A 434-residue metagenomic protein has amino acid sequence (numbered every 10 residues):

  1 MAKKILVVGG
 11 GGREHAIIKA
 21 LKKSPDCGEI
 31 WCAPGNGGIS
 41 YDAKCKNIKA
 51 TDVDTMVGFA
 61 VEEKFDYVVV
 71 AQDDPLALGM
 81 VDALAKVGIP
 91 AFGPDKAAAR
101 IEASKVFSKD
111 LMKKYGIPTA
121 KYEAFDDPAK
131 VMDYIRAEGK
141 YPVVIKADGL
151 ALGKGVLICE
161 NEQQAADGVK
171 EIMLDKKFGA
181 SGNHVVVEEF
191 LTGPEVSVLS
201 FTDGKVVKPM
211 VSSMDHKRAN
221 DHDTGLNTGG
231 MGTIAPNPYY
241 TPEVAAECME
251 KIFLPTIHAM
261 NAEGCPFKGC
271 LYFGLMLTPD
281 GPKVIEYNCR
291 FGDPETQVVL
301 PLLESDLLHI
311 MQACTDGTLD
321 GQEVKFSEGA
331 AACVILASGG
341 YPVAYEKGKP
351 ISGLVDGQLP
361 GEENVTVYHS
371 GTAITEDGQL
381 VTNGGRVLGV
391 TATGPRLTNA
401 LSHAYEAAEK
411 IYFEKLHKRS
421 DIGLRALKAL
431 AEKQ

Functional and structural regions predicted by a protein language model:
M1-K96: ATP-binding N-terminal substructure of ATP-dependent carboxylate-amine bond-forming enzymes
K23, G38-S40, E62, F92 (+13 more regions): Solvent-exposed alpha-helices and their adjacent loops that cap or buttress functional pockets in soluble metabolic
K46-D52, E123-D127, C159: Short acidic-hydrophobic, aromatic-tinged amphipathic segments that line or gate anion-handling sites
F92-G155: A conserved helix-loop-beta module that forms one wall/lid of the active-site cleft in ATP-utilizing catalytic domains
G155-T296: Internal nucleotide-binding/catalytic subdomain
M249-L271, N288-E362, T375: Active-site "cap" helix and flanking loop/linker of ATP-utilizing ligase/carboxylase catalytic domains
T372-E376, V381-Q434: Generic C-terminus detector
